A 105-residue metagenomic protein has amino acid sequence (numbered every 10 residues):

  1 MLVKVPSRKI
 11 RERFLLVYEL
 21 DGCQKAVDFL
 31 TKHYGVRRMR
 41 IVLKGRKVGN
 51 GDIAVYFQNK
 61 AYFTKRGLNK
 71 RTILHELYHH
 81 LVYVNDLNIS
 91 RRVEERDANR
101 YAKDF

Functional and structural regions predicted by a protein language model:
L2-G67: Auxiliary, metal-adjacent structural segments of Zn-dependent hydrolase domains
Y56-I73, L87-I89, V93: Short pre-active-site segment immediately N-terminal to the catalytic Zn-binding motif
T72, E76-V84: Catalytic glutamate of the conserved HExxH
Y83-L87, K103: Short, function-defining helix-loop hinge/capping sites that tune catalysis or transport
R91-F105: Post-HExxH zinc-binding segment in Zn-dependent metallohydrolases
